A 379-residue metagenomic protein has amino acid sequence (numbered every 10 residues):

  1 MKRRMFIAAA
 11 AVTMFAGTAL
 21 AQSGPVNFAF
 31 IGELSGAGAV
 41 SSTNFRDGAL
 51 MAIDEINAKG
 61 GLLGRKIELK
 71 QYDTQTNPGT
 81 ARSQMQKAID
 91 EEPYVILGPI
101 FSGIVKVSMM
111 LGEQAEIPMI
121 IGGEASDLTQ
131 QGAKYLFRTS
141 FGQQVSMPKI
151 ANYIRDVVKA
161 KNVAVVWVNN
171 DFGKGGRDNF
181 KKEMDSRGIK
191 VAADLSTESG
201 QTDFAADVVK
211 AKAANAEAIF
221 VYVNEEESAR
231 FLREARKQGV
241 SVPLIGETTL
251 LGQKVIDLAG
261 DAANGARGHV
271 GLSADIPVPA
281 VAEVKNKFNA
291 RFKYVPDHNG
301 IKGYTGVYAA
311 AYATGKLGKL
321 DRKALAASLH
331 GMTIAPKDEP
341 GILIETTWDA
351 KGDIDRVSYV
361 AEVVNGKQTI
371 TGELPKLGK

Functional and structural regions predicted by a protein language model:
K2-A9, A21-K379: Extracytosolic ligand-binding ectodomains
A11-T13: Repetitive helical segments and hydrophobic/amphipathic motifs
F15-A21: Sec/Tat signal peptide C-region and signal peptidase I cleavage site
